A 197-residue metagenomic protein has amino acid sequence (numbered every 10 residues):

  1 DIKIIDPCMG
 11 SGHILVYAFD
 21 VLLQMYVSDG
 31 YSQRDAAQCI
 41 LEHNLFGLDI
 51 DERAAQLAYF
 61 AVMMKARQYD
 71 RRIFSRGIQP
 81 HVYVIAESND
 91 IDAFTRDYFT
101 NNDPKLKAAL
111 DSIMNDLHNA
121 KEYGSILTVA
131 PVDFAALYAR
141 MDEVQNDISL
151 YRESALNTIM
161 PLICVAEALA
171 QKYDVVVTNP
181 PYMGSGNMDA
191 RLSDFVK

Functional and structural regions predicted by a protein language model:
D1-K197: SAM-dependent methyltransferase catalytic region
